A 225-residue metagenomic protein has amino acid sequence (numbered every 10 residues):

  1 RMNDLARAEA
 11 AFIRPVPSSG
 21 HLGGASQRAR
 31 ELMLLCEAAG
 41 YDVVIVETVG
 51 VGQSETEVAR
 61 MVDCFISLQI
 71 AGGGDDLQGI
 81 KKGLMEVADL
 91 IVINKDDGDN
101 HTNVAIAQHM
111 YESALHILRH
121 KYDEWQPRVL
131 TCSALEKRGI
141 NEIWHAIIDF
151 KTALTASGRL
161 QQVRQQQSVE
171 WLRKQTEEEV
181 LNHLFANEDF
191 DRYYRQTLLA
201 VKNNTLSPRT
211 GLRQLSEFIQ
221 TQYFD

Functional and structural regions predicted by a protein language model:
R1-S54, M61-S67, D75-D76: Nucleotide-state-sensitive switch-loop elements of NTP-binding domains
A8-A11, M61-C64, E86-D89, E124-R128: Short glycine-/polar-rich loops that comprise or flank the Walker A/P-loop and associated switch/sensor motifs
S18-G20, G50-G52, A71-D75, D96-H101 (+1 more regions): Conserved nucleotide-binding/hydrolysis micro-motifs of P-loop NTPases
A29, E47, L84, N94 (+2 more regions): Residue-level signature of catalytic and energy-coupling elements of molecular machines, predominantly ATP/GTP-dependent
L32, E57, M61, I80-G83 (+4 more regions): Alpha-helical scaffold elements adjacent to nucleotide-binding pockets in ATP/GTP-utilizing enzyme cores
I66-I70, V92: Conserved phosphate-donor/acceptor-positioning beta-strand/loop module used by diverse small-molecule
L90, D96-S157: Canonical P-loop GTPase G-domain recognition
T131, E142-Q220: Long, well-ordered amphipathic alpha-helical subdomains in the mid-to-C-terminal portions of large enzyme subunits
